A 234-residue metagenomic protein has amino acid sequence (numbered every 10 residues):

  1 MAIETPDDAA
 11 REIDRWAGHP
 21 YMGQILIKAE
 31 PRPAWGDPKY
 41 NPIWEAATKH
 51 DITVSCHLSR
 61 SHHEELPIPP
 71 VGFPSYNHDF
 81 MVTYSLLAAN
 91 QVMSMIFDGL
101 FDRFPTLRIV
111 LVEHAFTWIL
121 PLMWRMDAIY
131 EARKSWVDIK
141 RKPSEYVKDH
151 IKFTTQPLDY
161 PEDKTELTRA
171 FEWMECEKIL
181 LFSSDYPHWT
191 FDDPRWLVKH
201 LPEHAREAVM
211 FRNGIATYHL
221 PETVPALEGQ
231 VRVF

Functional and structural regions predicted by a protein language model:
M1-E4, H114, V209-M210: Short beta->alpha linker loops
M1-Q91, Y186: Active-site gating/metal-coordination segments in enzymes
E12, K39-N41, P69-V71, W124-D127 (+2 more regions): Short, glycine/charged-enriched secondary-structure capping and boundary segments
D14-R15, D98-G99, T106-R108, T117-W118 (+3 more regions): Mid-to-C-terminal alpha-helical segments outside catalytic/metal-binding sites
G23-I27, V54-C56, I109-L111, I151-T155 (+1 more regions): Hydrophobic faces of well-ordered beta-strands that scaffold small-molecule active sites in alpha/beta enzyme cores
V54, L58-H62, I96-H150: Aromatic-lined glycan-binding groove of carbohydrate-active enzymes
T83-Q91, I96, S135-T165: Aromatic-anchored helix/helix-loop segment that forms the rim or "lid" of small-molecule/cofactor binding pockets
